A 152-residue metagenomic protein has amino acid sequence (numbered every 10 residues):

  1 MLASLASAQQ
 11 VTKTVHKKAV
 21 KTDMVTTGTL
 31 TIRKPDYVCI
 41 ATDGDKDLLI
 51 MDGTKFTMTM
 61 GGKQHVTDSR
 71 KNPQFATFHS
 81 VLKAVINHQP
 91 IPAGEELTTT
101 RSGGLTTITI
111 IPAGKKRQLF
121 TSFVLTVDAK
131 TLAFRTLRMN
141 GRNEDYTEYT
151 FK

Functional and structural regions predicted by a protein language model:
M1-T29, R33-Y37, D45: N-terminal leader/targeting segments and the immediate start of mature chains
A6-A8, I50-T54, T131-F134: A short, compositionally biased
Q9-K17, D23-M24, T59-L119: Flexible, processing/modification-adjacent segments and terminal tails in exported/periplasmic/extracellular proteins
K13, V38-T42, F56-T59, I108-I110 (+1 more regions): Short hydrophobic/aromatic-rich beta-strand segments that constitute the beta-sheet cores of beta-sandwich/beta-barrel
V25-T27, P35, G44, G53 (+4 more regions): Extracytoplasmic
T29-T31, C39, D45-I50, T98 (+2 more regions): Short linear motifs in intrinsically disordered
L30-S80, T147: An acidic-aromatic
T99-K152: Gly/Pro-enriched, hydrophobic low-complexity segments that function as extracytoplasmic propeptides/linkers
